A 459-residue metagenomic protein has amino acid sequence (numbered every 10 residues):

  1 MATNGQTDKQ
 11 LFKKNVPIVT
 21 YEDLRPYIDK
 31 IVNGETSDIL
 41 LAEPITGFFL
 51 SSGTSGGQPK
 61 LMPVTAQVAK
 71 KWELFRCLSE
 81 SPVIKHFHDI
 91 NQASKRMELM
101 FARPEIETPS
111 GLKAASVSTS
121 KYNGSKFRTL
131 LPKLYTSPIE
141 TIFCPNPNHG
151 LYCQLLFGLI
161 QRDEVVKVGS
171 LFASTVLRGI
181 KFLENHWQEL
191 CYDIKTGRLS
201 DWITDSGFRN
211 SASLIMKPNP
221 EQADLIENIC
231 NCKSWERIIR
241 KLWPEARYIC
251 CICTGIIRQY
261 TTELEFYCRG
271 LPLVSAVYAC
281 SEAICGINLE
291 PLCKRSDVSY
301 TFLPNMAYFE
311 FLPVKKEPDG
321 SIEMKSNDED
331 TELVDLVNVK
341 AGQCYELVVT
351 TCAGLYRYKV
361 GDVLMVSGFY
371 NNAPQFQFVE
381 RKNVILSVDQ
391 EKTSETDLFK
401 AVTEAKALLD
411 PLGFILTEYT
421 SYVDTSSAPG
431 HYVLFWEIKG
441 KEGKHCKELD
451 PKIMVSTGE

Functional and structural regions predicted by a protein language model:
M1, T7, Y27-T36, K95 (+1 more regions): Active-site glycine/GP-rich loop and adjacent strand/helix microenvironment that borders small-molecule binding pockets
A2-F48, K60-P63, Q67, K71 (+2 more regions): Active-site diphosphate/adenylate-binding microenvironment
D38-A42, G53, H88-D89, G158-Q161: Short, charge-rich binding segments
F48-G56: Conserved helicase ATPase motor motifs in RecA-like P-loop NTPase domains
Q58-L61, V166-K167: Conserved small-residue
M62, M97-E98: Conserved, well-structured core segments
I84-K95, P104, G368: Eukaryotic endomembrane system proteins
F101-R103, T254: Cofactor-binding loop segments of dinucleotide-utilizing enzymes, especially the Rossmann-like FAD- and NAD(P)+-binding
